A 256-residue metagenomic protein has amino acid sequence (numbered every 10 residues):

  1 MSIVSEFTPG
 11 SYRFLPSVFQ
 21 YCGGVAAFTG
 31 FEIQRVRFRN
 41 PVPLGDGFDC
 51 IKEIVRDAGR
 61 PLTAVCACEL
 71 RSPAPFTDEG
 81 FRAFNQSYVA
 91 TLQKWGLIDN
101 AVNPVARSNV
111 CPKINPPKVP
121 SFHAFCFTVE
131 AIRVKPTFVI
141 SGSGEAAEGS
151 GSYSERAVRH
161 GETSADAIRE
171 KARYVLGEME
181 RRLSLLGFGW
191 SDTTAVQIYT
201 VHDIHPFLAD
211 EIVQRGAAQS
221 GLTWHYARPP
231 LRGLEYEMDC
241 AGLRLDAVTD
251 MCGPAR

Functional and structural regions predicted by a protein language model:
S2, E6-F7, F14-Y21, R35 (+3 more regions): Extended repeat-based interaction scaffolds and adjacent low-complexity, acidic/S/T/P-biased segments that form broad
A27-R37: Generic N-terminal amphipathic, Lys/Arg-enriched alpha-helix
G47-S72, T77-S87, H160-D192: Short, well-ordered alpha-helical segments
R71-F76, C111-I114, Q197-P206: Short, internal active-site loops enriched in acidic
D78, R82-G144: Aromatic/basic-lined ligand-recognition segments that form π-stacking hydrophobic pockets flanked by Lys/Arg to engage
S108-R133, Q219-R256: C-terminal edge-of-domain segments
E148-A165: A solvent-exposed, charged loop/short amphipathic helix patch at secondary-structure junctions
L185-L234, V248: Accessory, usually C-terminal, subdomains that scaffold auxiliary metal cofactors
